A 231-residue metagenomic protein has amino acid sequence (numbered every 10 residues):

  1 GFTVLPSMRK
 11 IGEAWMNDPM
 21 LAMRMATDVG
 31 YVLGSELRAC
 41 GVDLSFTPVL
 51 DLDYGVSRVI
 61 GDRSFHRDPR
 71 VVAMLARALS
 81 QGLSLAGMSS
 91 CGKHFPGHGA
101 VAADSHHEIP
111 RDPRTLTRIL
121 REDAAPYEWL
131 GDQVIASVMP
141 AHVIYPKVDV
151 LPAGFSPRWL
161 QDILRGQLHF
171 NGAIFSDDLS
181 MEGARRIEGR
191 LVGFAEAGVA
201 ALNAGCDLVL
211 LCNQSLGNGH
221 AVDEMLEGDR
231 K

Functional and structural regions predicted by a protein language model:
G1-R9, A26-L52, V72-P96: Glycine-rich, aromatic-flanked loop segments that form ligand/cofactor-binding clefts across common enzyme folds
F2-M25, V56-L75, A103-R121, P146-G154: Glycine-rich tight-turn/loop motif centered on a GG-T
E13, G41, P48-G55, V59 (+5 more regions): Alpha-helical context
N17-V42, D123, E196-A197, A201-N203: Alpha-helical scaffold segments that flank or form the walls of functional sites
M74-K231: Second-shell residues forming the walls of enzyme active-site clefts
